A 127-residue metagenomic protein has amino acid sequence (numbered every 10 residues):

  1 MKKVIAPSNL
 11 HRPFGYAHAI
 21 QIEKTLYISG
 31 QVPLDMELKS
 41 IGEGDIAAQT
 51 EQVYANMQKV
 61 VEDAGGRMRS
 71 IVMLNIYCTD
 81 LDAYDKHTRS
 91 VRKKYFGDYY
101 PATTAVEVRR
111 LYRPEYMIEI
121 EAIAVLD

Functional and structural regions predicted by a protein language model:
M1-A55, K59-D127: N-terminal presequence-like segments and the immediate start of the first folded domain
